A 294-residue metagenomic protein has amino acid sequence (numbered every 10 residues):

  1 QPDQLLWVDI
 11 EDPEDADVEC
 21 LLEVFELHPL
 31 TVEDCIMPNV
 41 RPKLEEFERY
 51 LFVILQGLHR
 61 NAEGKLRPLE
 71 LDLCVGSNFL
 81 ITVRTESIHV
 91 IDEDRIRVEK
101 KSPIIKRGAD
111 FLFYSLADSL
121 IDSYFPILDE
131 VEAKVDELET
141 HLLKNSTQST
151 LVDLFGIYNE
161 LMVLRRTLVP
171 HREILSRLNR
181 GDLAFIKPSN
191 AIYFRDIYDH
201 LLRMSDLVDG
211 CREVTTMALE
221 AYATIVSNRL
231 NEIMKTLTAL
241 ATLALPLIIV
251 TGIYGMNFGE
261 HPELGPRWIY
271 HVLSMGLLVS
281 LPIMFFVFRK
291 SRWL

Functional and structural regions predicted by a protein language model:
Q1-G210, E263-G265, W293-L294: Peripheral, non-transmembrane regulatory/ligand-interaction domains of membrane transport proteins
E26, D199-L294: Hydrophobic alpha-helical transmembrane segments and their immediately adjacent juxtamembrane loops
